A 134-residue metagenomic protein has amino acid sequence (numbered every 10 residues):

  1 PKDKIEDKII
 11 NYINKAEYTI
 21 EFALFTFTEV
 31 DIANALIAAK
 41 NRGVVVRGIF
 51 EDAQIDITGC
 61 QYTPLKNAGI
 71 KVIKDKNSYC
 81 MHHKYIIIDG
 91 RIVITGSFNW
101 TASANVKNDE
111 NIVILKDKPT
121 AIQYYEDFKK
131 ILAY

Functional and structural regions predicted by a protein language model:
P1-K4: Boundary/entry segment of secreted carbohydrate-active catalytic domains
I9-I70: Primarily the HKD phosphodiesterase
N14, L65-K66, Y79-C80, I86-D89 (+1 more regions): Extracellular/periplasmic catalytic domains that process cell-envelope and extracellular macromolecules
E21-A23, R47-E51, I73-K74, I86 (+2 more regions): Structural recognition of the beta-strand scaffold that forms the well-ordered cores of secreted hydrolase catalytic
F25, Y85, Y124: Short, structured motif recognition centered on aromatic/hydrophobic residues
T26-V30, D52-D56, S78-M81, I92-V93 (+2 more regions): Solvent-exposed loop/turn segments at secondary-structure junctions within structured extracellular/periplasmic domains
I92-Y134: Signature of lipid phosphatidyltransferase scaffolds
